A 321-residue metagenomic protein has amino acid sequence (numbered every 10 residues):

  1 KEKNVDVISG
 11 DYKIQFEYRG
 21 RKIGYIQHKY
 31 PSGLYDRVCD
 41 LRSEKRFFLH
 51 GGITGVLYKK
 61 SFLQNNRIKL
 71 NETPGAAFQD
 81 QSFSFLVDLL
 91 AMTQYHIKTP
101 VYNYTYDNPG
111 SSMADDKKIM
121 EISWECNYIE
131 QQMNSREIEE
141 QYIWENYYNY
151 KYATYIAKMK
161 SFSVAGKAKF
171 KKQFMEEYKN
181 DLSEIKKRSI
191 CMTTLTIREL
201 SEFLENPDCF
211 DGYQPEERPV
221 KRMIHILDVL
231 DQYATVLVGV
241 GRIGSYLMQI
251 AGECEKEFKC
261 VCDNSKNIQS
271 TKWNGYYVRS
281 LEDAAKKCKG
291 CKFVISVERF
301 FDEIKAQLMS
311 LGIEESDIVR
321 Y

Functional and structural regions predicted by a protein language model:
K1-I97, Y102-I119: Donor-binding/catalytic cores of nucleotide-activated saccharide and glycerol-phosphate transferases/polymerases
N4-V5, S161-Y233, E253, E282: Membrane-interface aromatic/basic loop that binds lipid-linked glycans or pyrophosphate carriers, typified by
V7, F16, F85-D88, M120 (+7 more regions): Extended, hydrophobic alpha-helical segments
V7-S9, Y95-I97, Y142-I143, L237 (+1 more regions): A structural signal for short, well-ordered beta-strand segments and their strand-loop junctions that often border
N66, Y142, N146, Y178 (+2 more regions): Residue-level recognition of alpha-helix termini/interfacial anchor residues
L89-L90, Q132, I250-C254: Active-site catalytic microenvironments for nucleophilic, acid-base chemistry
T99-N108, M113-E140, E145, Y150-I185 (+1 more regions): Catalytic core of nucleotide-sugar-dependent glycosyltransferases
D211-Y321: Hydrophobic, well-ordered beta-alpha structural blocks that scaffold small-molecule cofactor pockets
